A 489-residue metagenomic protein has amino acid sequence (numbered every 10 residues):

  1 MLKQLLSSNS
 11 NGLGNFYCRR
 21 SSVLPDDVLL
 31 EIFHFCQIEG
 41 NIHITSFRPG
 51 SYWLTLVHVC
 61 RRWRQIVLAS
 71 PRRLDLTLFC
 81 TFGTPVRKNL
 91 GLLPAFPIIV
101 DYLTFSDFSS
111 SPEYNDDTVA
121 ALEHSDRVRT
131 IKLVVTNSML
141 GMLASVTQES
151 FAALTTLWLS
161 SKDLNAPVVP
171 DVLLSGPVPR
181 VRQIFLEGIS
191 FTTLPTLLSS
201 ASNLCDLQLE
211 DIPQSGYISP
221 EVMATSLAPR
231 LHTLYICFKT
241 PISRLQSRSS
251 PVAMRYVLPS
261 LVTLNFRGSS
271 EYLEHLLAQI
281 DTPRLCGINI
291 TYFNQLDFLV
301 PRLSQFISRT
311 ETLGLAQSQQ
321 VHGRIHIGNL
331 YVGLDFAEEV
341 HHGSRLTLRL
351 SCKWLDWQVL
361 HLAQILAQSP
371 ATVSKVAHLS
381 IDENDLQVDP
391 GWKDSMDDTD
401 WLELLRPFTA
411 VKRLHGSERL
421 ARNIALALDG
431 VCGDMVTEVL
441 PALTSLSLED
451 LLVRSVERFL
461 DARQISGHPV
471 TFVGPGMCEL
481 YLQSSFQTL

Functional and structural regions predicted by a protein language model:
M1-L489: Leucine-rich repeat
